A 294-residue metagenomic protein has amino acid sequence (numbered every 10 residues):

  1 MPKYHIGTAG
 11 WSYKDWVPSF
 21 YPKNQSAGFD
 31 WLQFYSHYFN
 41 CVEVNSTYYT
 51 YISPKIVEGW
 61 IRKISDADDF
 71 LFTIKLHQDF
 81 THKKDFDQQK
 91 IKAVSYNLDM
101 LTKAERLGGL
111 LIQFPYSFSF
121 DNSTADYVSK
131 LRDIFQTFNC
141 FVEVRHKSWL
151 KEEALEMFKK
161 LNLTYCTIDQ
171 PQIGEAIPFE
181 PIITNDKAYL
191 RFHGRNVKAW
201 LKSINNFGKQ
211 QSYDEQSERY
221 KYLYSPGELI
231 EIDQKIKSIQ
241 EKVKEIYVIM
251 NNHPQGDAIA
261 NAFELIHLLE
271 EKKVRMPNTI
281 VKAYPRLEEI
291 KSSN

Functional and structural regions predicted by a protein language model:
M1-N294: Residues lining hydrophobic/aromatic ligand-binding pockets adjacent to catalytic sites
